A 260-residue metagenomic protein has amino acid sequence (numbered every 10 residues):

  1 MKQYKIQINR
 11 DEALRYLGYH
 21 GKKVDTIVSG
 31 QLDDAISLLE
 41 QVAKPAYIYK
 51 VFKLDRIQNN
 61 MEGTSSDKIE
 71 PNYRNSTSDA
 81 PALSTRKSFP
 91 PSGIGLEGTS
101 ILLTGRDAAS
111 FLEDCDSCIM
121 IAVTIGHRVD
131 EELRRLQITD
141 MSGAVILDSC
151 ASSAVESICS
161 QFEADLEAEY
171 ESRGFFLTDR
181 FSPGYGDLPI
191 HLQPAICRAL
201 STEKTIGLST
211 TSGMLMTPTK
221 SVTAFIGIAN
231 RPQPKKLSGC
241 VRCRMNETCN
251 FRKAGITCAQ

Functional and structural regions predicted by a protein language model:
M1-L147, N230: Active-site helix-to-loop segments that bind/position phosphate- or nucleotide-bearing substrates and donors across
I27-G30, D34, C150-S153, S157 (+2 more regions): Conserved active-site and cofactor/substrate-binding residues in soluble primary-metabolism enzymes
Q31, A35-L38, S117, I158 (+4 more regions): General structural feature for long, well-ordered alpha-helical segments within catalytic domains of soluble enzymes
S37-K44, E167, E171, S201 (+1 more regions): Generic secondary-structure signature for well-ordered alpha-helical cores
I125, R173-N250: Short terminal or interdomain "cap/linker" segment that borders an active site or interface and mediates
D140-L200: Internal, well-folded beta-alpha domain core
I256-Q260: Short cysteine/histidine-rich metal-coordination sites, predominantly Zn2+-binding motifs
